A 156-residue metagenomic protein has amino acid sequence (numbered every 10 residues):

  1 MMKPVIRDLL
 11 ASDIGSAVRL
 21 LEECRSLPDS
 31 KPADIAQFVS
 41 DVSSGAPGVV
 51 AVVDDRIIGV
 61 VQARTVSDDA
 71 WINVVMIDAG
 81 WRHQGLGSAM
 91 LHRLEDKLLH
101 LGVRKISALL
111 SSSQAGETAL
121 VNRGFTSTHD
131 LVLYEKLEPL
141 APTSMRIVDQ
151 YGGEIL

Functional and structural regions predicted by a protein language model:
K3-A17, G153-L156: A short beta-loop-alpha structural element at the N-terminal edge of CoA-dependent acyl/N-acetyltransferase catalytic
L10, D78, R82, S111: Residue-level recognition of the GNAT/N-acetyltransferase active site
S26-D54: Active-site rim helix/loop that mediates acceptor-substrate recognition in acyltransferases
V50, R56-R64, W71-M76: Conserved beta-strand in the GNAT
I77, H83-D96, N122: Conserved acetyl-CoA-binding loop-helix of GNAT-fold acetyltransferases
L98-S111: Conserved GNAT acetyl-CoA-binding A-motif
V121-D130: Conserved acetyl-CoA-binding loop of GNAT-fold acetyltransferases
S144-L156: Intrinsically disordered, low-complexity acidic/proline-/asparagine-rich linker or regulatory tail/stalk regions
